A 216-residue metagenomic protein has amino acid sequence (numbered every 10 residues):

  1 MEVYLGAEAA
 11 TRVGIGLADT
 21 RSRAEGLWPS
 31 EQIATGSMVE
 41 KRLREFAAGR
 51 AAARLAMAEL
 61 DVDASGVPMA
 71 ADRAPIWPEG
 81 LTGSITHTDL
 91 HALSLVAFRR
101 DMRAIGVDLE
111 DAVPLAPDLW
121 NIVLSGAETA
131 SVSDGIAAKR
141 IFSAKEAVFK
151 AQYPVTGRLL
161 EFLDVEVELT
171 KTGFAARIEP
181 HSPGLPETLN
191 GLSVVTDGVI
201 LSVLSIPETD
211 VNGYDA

Functional and structural regions predicted by a protein language model:
M1-A216: Core catalytic alpha/beta fold that binds nucleotide/phospho-ligands
